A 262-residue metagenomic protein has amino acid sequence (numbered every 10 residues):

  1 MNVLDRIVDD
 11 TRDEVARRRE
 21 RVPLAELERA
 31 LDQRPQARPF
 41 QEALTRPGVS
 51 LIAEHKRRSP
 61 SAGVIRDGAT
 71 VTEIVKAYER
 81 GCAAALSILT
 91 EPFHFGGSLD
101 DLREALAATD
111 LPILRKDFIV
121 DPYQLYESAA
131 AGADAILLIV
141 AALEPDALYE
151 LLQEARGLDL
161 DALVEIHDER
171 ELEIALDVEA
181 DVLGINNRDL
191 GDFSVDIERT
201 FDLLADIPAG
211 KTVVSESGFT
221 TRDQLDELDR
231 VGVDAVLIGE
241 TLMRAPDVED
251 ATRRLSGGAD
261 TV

Functional and structural regions predicted by a protein language model:
N2-G68: An N-cap/entry alpha-helix motif that binds or orients negatively charged groups
I7, A53, Y78, S128 (+4 more regions): Conserved, mostly hydrophobic/aromatic
H55, S61-L163, E169-I174, T200-L203: N-terminal active-site wall of soluble small-molecule enzyme domains
H55, T90-E91, V140, N187 (+2 more regions): Short secondary-structure boundary segments
V120-A131, H167-V178, S215, F219-I238 (+1 more regions): Catalytic cores of alpha/beta
E127-A147, I185-F193, V233-A251: Glycine-rich phosphate-binding active-site loops on the catalytic face of alpha/beta enzymes
V182-I238: Catalytic-face loop-and-helix region of soluble metabolic enzyme cores
D202-D206, D229, R244-V262: C-terminal helical cap(s) of enzyme catalytic domains, especially alpha/beta-barrels
